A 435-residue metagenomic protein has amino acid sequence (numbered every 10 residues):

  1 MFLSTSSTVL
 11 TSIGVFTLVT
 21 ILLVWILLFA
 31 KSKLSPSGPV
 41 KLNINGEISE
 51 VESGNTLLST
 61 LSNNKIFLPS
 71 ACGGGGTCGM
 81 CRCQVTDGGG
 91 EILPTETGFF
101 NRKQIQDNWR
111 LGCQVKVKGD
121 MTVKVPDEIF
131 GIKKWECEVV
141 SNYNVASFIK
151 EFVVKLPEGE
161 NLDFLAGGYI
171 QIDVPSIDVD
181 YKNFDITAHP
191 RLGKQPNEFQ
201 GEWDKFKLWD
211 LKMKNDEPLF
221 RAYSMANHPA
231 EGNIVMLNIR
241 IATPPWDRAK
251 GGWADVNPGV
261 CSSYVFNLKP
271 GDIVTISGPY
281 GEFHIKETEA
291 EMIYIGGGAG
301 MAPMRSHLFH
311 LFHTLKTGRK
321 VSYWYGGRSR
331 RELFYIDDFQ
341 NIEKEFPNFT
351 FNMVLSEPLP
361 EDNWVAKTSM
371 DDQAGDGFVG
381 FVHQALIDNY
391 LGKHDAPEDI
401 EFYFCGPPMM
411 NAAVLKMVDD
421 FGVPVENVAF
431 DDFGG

Functional and structural regions predicted by a protein language model:
F2-G74, V85-Q106, G318-G435: Reductase modules of NAD(P)H-dependent flavoproteins
L22-F29, K33, G98-E160, D180: Fe-S ferredoxin-like electron-transfer domains and their immediately adjacent linker/connector regions across
T56, M80, Y169, P270-I273: Residue-level marker of beta-strand positions
P69-G79, G112-K116: Cysteine-centered iron-sulfur cluster-binding motifs in ferredoxin-type domains/subunits of redox enzymes
E128-C137, M213-R221, L333: Short coil-to-beta-strand transition motifs
V140-P270, G327-R328, V354-P358: Ferredoxin-reductase
Y264, S277-A290: A short, basic/flexible loop-to-alpha-helix module at the beginning of a structural domain
